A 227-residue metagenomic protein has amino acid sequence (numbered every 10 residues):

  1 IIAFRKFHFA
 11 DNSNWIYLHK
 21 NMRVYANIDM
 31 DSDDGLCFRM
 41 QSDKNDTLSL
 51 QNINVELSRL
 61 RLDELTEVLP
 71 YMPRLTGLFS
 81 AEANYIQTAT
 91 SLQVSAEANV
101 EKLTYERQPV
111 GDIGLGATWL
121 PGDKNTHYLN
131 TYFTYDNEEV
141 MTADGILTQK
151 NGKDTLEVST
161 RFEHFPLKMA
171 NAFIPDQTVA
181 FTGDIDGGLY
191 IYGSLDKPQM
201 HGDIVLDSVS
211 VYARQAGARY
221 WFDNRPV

Functional and structural regions predicted by a protein language model:
I1-V227: Interface amphipathic segments
